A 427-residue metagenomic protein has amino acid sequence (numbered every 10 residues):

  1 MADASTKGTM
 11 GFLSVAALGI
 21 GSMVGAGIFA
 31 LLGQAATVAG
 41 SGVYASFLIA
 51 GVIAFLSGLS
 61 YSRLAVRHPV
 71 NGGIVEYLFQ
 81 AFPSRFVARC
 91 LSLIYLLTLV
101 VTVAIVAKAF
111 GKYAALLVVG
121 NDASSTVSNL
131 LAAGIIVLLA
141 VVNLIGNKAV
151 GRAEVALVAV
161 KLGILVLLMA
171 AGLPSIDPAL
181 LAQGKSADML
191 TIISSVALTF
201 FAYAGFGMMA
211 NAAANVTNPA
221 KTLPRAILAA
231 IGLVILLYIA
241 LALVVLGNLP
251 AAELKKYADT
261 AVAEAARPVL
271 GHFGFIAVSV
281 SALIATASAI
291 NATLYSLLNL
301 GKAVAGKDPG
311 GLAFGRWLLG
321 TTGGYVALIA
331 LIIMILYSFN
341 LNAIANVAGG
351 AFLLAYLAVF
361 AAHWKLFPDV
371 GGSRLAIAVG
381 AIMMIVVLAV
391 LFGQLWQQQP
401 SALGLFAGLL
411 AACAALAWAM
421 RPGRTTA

Functional and structural regions predicted by a protein language model:
M1-G33, V38-G42, F55, L59 (+2 more regions): Membrane-interface "cap" regions at the ends of multi-pass membrane proteins
A2-K7, Y44, L48, N121-L130 (+2 more regions): Helix-loop-helix junctions that connect adjacent transmembrane segments in multi-pass membrane transporters
T9-G19, V52, S84-T98, L131-I135 (+3 more regions): Select transmembrane alpha-helical segments in multipass membrane proteins
I28-L32, A107, V142-K148, D177 (+4 more regions): Transmembrane helix-loop junctions in multi-pass membrane proteins
Q34-T37, S46, L56-I136, V141-L144 (+2 more regions): Hydrophobic transmembrane alpha-helices that form the core helical bundles of multi-pass secondary transporters
I74-S84, L116-G120, L228-L294, P309-A345: TM-loop-TM module centered on a large, flexible mid-protein loop between adjacent transmembrane helices in multi-pass
A114, V127-P174, S186-A187, I227-I231 (+3 more regions): Membrane-interface loop-to-helix entry segments
W364-A427: A generic transmembrane alpha-helix motif of multi-pass inner-membrane proteins
